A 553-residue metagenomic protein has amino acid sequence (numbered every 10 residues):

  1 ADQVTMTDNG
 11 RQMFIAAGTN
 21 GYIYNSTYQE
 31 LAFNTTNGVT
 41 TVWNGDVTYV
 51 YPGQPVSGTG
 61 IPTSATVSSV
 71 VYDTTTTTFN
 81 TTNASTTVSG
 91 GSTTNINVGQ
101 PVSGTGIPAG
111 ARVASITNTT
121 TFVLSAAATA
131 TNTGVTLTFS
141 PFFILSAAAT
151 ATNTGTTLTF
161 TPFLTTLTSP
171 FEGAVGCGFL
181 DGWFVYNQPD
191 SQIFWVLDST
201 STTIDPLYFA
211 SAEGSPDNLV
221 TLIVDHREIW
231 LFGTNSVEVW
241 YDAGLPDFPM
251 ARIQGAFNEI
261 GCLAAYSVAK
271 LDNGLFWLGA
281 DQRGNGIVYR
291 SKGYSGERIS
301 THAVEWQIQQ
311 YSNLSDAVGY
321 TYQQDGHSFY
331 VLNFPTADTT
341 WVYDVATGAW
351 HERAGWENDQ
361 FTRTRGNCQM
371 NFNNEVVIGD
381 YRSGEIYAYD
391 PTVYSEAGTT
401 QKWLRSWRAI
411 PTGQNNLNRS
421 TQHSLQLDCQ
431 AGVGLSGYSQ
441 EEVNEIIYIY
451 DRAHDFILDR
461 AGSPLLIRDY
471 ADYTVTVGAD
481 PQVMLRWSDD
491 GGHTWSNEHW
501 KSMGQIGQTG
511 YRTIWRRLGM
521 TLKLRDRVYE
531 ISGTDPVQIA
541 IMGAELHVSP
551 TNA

Functional and structural regions predicted by a protein language model:
A1, T165-A317: Beta-propeller and closely related beta-pinwheel folds
A1-R11, E259-L275, A280-A553: Beta-sheet repeat architectures centered on beta-propellers
Q3-Y28, F163-L167: Hydrophobic or amphipathic alpha-helical targeting/insertion segments
G10, G18-T19, N37, N83 (+8 more regions): Residue-level signal for tight coil/turn positions that link beta-strands
Q12-F14, G53, G99, F184-Y186 (+5 more regions): Conserved beta-propeller blade signature
N20, Q29, I61-T63, I107-A109 (+3 more regions): Short acidic/polar mixed-charge low-complexity motifs
N20-Y22, T66, S236, I287-Y289 (+1 more regions): A short loop-to-beta-strand structural motif that recurs across blades of beta-propeller domains
Y28-E172: Small/polar beta-strand repeat architecture
